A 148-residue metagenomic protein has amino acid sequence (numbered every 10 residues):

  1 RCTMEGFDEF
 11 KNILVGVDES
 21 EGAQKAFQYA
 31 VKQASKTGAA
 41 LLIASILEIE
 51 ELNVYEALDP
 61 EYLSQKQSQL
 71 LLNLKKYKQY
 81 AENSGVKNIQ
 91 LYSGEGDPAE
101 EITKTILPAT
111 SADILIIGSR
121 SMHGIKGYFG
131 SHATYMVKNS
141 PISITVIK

Functional and structural regions predicted by a protein language model:
R1-T3, P108-K148: Gly/Ser-rich helix-loop-strand patches that form or flank binding pockets for ribonucleotide-derived cofactors
C2-M4, D8, Q79-L115: Structural beta-alpha unit
E5-A57, S84: Small/aliphatic-rich secondary-structure junction motif
Q24-V31, K75, E100-K104: Amphipathic, non-transmembrane alpha-helical secondary structure
A44, Q90-G94, T145: General small-molecule cofactor/ligand-binding pocket signal
E50-E51, P98, G124: Generic structural signal for helix capping and beta-alpha/helix-loop junctions
P60-L72: A short acidic, glycine-rich active-site loop that binds or catalyzes chemistry on phosphate/adenosine moieties
